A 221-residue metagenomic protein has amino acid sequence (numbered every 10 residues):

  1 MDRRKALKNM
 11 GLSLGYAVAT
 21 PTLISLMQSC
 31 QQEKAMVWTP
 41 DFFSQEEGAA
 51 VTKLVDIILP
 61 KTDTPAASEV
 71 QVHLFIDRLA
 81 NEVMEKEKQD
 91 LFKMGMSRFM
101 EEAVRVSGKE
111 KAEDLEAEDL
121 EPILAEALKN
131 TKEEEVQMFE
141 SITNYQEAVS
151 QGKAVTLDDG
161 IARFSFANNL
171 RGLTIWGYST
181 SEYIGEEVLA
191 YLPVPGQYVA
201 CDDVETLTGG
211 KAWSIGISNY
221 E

Functional and structural regions predicted by a protein language model:
M1-R4, P21-K53, I57: C-terminal segment of N-terminal export signals and the immediately downstream linker at the start of the mature
L7-Q28, E116: N-terminal export signals
V37, A66, E110-K111: Short, surface-exposed loop/turn segments at secondary-structure junctions
V37-F42, L59-K61, N81-F92: A ubiquitous short alpha-helical element
Q45-F75: Post-signal-peptide N-terminal segment of Sec-exported extracytoplasmic proteins
K53, Q71-E221: Mature-region segments of soluble proteins
